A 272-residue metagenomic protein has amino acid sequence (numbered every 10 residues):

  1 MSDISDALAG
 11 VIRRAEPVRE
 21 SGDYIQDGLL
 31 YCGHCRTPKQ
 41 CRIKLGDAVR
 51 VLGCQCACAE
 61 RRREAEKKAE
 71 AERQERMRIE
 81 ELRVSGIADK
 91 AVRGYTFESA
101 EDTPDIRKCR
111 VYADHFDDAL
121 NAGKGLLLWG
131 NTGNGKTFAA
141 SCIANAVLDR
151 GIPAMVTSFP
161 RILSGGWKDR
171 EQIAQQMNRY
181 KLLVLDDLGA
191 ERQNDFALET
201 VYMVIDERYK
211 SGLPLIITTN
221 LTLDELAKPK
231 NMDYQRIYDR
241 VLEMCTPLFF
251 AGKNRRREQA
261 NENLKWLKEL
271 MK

Functional and structural regions predicted by a protein language model:
M1-I106, Q259-K272: A short, basic N-terminal segment
G94, D105-G125: P-loop NTPase catalytic core of nucleic-acid-dependent motor ATPases
I106-A113, A144-L182, E191-E199: Short glycine-rich substrate-engagement loop in P-loop NTPases that contacts/grips substrate
N121-A122, R150, M177-R179, K210-G212: Short loop/turn elements that form and flank the Walker-type P-loop nucleotide-binding site in RecA-like NTPase cores
N121-A140: Walker A/P-loop nucleotide-binding motif
G123-L127, A154, L182, P214: Residue-level preference for the first positions of well-ordered beta-strands
I162-S164, E191-K272: Replace "adjacent to P-loop NTPase cores in ATP/GTP-dependent enzymes" with "adjacent to NTP-binding cores
D187-L188: Walker B catalytic acidic pair
